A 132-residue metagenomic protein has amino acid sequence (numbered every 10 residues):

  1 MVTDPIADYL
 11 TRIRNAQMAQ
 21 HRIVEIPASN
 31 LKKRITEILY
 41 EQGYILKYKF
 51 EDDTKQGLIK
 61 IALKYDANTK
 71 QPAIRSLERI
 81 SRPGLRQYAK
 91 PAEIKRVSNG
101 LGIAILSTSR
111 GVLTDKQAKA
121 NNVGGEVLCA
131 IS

Functional and structural regions predicted by a protein language model:
M1-S132: Core subunits and conserved enzymes of cellular information-processing and envelope-translocation systems across
